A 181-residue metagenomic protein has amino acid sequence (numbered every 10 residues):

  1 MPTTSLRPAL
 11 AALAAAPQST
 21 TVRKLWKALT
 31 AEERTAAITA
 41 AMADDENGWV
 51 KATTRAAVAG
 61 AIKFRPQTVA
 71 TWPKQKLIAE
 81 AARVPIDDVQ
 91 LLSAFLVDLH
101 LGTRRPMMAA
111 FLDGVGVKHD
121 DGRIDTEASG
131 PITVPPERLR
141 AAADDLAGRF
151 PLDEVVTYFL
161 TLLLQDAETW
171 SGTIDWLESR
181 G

Functional and structural regions predicted by a protein language model:
M1-T4, G116, S179-G181: Polar low-complexity intrinsically disordered regions
P2-A40: Charged, amphipathic alpha-helical stretches
T4-S5, A31, T54-R55, V69 (+1 more regions): N-terminal compositionally biased, intrinsically disordered segments and leader/signal-like regions
A15, R23-A28, G122, L160 (+1 more regions): Charged, often flexible domain-edge or linker segments that flank or initiate folded functional domains
T30, P73, T169: Functionally constrained cores in energy, signaling, and assembly domains
A36-L164: Acidic, low-complexity, intrinsically disordered interaction modules
W170-G181: Short, charged, intrinsically disordered terminal tails
